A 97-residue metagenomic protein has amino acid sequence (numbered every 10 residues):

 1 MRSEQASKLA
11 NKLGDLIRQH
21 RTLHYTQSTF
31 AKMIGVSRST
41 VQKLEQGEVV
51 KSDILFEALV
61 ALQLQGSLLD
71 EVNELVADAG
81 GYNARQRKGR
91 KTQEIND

Functional and structural regions predicted by a protein language model:
M1-T22: A short, Lys/Arg-rich alpha-helix, primarily the initiator
A10, Q19, Y25, F30 (+2 more regions): Localized chelating/binding microdomains that coordinate divalent metal ions or stabilize phosphate-bearing
D15-F30, K88-I95: Short basic helix-loop element that most often maps to the first helix and adjoining turn of HTH DNA-binding modules
R21, L59-L62, V72: Amphipathic alpha-helical interface segments used for dimerization/assembly
H24-Q42: Short alpha-helical DNA-recognition segment
E48-L62: Short, basic-rich loop-to-helix N-cap that marks the start of a DNA-contacting helix
L69-D97: Short, charged recognition helix plus adjacent turn of helix-turn-helix-like nucleic-acid-binding domains
